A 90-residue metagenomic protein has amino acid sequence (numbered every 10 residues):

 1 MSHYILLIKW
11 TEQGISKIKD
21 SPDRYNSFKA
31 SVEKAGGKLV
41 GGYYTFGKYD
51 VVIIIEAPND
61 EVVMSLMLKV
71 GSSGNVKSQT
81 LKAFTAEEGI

Functional and structural regions predicted by a protein language model:
M1-I90: A compositional/biophysical signature of low hydrophobicity enriched in polar/charged and small residues
